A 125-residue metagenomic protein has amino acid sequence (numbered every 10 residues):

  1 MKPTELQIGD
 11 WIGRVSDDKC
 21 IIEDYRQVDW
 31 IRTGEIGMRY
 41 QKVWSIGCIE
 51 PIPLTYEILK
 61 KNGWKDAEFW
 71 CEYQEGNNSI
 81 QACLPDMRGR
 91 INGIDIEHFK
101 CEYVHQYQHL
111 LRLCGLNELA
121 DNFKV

Functional and structural regions predicted by a protein language model:
D18-C48: Basic/aromatic-rich interaction segments and small domains that mediate binding to polyanionic partners
Y40-K65, K100-C114: Intrinsically disordered, low-complexity, charged/polar segments
G63-P85: Amphipathic, interaction-prone secondary-structure segments
I80-E102: Intrinsically disordered, low-complexity regulatory segments enriched in Ser/Thr/Pro and charged residues
G115-V125: Charged phosphate-binding loop/patch that engages nucleotide di/tri-phosphates or the phosphate backbone of nucleic
